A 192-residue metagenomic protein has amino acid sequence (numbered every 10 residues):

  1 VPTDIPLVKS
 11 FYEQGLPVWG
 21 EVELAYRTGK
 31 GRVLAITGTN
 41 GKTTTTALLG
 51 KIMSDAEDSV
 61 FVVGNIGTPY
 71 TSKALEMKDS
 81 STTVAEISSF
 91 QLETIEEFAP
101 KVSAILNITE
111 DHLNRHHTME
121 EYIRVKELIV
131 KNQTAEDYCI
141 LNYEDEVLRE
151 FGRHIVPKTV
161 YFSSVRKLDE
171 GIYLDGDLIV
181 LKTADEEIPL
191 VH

Functional and structural regions predicted by a protein language model:
V1-A35: Short, basic phosphate-binding NTP loop
V18, V33-L34, D58-V60, P157-T159: Hydrophobic anchor at the start of a short beta-strand that flanks the dinucleotide cofactor-binding loop
R32-G38, T46-A47: ATP phosphate-binding P-loop of adenylate-forming
T44-F61: A conserved segment at the C-terminal end of the G1
G50-D55, S72-E76, R153: Short, well-ordered alpha-helices that flank and scaffold nucleotide-derived cofactor binding pockets
D58-Y70: Short beta-strand-centered segment that lines the nucleotide-binding/catalytic pocket of NTP-utilizing
M77-Y161, V165-L168, I172-D175, V180-L181 (+1 more regions): Flexible active-site lid/hinge loop adjacent to a nucleotide/diphosphate and Mg2+-phosphate binding pocket
